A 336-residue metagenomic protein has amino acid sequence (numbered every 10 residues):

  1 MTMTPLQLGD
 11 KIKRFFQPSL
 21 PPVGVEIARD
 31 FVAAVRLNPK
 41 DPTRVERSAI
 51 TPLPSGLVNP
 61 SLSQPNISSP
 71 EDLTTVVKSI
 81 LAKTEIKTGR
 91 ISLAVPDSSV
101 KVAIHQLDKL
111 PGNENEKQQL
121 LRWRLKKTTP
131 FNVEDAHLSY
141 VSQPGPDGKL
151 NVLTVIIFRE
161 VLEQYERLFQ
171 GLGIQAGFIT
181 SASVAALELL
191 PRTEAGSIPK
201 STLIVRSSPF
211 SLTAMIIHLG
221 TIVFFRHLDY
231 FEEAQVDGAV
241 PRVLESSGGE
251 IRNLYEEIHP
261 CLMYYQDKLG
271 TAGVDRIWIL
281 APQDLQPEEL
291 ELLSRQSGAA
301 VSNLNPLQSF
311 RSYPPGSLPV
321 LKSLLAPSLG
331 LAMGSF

Functional and structural regions predicted by a protein language model:
M1-F336: Hydrophobic/aromatic-enriched cytosolic interaction surfaces used to assemble or bind macromolecules
